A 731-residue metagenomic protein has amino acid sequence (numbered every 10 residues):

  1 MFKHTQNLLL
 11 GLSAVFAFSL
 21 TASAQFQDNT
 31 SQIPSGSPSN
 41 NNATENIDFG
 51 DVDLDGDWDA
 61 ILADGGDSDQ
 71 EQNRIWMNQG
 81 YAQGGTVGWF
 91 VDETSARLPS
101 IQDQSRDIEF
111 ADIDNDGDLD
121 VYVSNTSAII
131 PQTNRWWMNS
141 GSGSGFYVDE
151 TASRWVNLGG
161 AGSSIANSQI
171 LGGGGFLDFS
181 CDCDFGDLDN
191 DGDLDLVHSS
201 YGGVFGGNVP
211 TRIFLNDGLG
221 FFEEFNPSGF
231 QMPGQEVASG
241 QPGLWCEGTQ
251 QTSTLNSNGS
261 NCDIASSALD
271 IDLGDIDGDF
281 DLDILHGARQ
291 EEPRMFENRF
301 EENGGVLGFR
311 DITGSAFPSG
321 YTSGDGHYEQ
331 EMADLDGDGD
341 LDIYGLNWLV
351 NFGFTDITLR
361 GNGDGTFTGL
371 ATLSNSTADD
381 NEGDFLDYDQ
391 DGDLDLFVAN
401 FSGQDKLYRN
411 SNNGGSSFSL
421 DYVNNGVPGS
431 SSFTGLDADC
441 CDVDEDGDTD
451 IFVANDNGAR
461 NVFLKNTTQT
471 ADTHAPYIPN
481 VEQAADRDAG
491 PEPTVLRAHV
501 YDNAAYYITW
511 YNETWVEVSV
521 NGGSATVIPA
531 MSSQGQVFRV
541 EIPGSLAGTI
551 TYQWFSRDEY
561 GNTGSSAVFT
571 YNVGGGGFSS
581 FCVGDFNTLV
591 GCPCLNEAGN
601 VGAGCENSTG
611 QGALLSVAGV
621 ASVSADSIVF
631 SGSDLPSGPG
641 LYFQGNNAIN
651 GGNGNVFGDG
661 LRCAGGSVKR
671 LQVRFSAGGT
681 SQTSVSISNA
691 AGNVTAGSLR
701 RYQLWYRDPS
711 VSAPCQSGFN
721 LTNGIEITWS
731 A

Functional and structural regions predicted by a protein language model:
S23-N42, W76-D103, M138-D178, L215-S266 (+4 more regions): Blade-edge motifs of beta-propeller repeat domains
E45-L54, S105-N115, N167-G173, F179-N190 (+6 more regions): Beta-propeller blade termini
G50-D57, Q79-Y81, A111-D118, S140-G141 (+12 more regions): Calcium-coordinating acidic loop motifs
A60-G66, V121-T126, L196-S200, L282-A288 (+3 more regions): Hydrophobic beta-strand segments that make up the repeating blades of beta-propeller and related beta-repeat
G66-D69, S127-I130, G202-F205, E291-E292 (+3 more regions): Short glycine/acidic-enriched loop and turn motifs that connect beta-strands
K465-G576: Glycan-association/targeting regions that enable binding to alpha-glucans and other polysaccharides
G575-A731: Residue-level hotspots within well-ordered secondary structure
